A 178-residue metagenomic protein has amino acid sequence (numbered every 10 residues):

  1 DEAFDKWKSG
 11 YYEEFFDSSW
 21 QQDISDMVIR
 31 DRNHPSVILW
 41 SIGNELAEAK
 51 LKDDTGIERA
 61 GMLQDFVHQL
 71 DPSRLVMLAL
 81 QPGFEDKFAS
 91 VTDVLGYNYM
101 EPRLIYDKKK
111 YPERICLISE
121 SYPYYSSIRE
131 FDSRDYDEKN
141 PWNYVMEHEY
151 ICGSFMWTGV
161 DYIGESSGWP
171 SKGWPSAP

Functional and structural regions predicted by a protein language model:
D1-P178: Extended substrate-binding grooves/exosites of carbohydrate-active enzymes
